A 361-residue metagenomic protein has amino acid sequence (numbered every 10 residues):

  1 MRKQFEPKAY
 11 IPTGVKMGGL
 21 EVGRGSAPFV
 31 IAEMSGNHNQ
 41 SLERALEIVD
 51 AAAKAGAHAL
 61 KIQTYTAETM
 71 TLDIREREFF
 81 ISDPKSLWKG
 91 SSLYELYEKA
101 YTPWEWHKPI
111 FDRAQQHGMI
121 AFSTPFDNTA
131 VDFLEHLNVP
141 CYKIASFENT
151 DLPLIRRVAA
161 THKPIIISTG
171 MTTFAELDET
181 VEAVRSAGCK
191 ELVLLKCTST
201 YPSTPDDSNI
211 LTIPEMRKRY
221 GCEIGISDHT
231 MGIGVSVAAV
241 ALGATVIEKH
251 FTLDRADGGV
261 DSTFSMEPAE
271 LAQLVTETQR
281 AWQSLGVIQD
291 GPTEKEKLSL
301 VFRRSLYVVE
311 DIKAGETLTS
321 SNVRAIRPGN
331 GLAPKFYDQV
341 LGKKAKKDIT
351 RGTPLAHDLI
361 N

Functional and structural regions predicted by a protein language model:
M1-N361: Catalytic cores and adjacent flexible loops of soluble metabolic enzymes that perform enolate/carbanion chemistry on
